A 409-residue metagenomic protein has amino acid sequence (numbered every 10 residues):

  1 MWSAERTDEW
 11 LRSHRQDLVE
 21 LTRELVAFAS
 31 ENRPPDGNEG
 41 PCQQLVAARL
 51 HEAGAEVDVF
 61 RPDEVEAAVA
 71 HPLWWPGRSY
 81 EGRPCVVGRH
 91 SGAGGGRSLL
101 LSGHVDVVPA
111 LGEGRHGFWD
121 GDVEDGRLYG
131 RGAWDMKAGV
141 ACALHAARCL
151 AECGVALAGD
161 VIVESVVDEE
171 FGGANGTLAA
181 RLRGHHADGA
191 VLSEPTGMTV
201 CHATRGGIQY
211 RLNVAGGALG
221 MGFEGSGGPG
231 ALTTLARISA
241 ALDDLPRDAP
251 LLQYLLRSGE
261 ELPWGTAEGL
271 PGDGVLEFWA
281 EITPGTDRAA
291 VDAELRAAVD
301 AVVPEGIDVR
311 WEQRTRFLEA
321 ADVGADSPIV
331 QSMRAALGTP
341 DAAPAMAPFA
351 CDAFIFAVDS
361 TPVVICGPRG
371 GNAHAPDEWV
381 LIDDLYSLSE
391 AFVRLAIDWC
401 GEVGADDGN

Functional and structural regions predicted by a protein language model:
M1-R6, E52, Y80, R211-N409: Metal-dependent amide/peptide-bond hydrolase catalytic core, centered on the "pita-bread" metallohydrolase fold
W2-L128, L157: Acidic/His- and Gly-rich active-site-bordering loop/insert found across diverse amide/peptide-bond hydrolases
G37, E169-G173, E281-A289: Active-site glycine- and acidic-residue-rich loops that bind and position anionic ligands or nucleotide-like cofactors
V108-E124, H202-N213, S332, V364: Acidic-glycine-rich active-site phosphate/pyrophosphate-binding loop
L111-E113, V155-A156, C201-G207, A267-G272 (+1 more regions): Short glycine/proline-enriched loop/turn "hinge" motifs that connect secondary-structure elements and lie
W119-A133, G338-P340, G370: Glycine/charged-rich beta-loop-alpha catalytic/anionic-binding loops adjacent to active sites
E124, L128, G132-W134, A138-D244 (+1 more regions): Fold-level recognition of mixed alpha/beta catalytic cores in primary-metabolism enzymes, strongest
